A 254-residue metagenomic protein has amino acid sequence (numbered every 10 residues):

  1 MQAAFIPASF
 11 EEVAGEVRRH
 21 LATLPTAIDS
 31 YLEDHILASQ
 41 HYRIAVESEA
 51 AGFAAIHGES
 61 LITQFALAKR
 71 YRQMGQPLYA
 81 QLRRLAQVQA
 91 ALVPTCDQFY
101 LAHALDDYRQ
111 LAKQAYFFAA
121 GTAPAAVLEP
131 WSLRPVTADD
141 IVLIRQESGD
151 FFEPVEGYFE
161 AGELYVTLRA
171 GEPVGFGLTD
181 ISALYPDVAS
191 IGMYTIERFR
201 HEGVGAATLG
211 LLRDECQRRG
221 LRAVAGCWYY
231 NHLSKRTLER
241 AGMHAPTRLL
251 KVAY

Functional and structural regions predicted by a protein language model:
M1-A27, Q114-P154: Short amphipathic alpha-helix that is part of the acyltransferase structural core
P25-R83, P173-A189, Y194-E197: Conserved donor-binding loop and adjoining core beta-sheet/short helix segment in diverse acyl/aminoacyl transferases
A50, H57-L61, A66-W131, V252-A253: Acyl-donor-binding surface of acyltransferase catalytic domains
R72-R84, I191, H201-Q217, K235-R240: Conserved acetyl-CoA-binding loop-helix of GNAT-fold acetyltransferases
A91-V93, M193, A223-C227: Conserved hydrophobic beta-strand within the GNAT/NAT acetyltransferase core sheet that lines the active-site cleft
A123-A189, Y194: Flexible, substrate/cofactor-facing loop regions flanked by secondary structure within enzyme catalytic domains
E156, T167-G171, G177-S182, E202-E215 (+3 more regions): Recognition helices and adjacent regulatory flanks at domain boundaries
